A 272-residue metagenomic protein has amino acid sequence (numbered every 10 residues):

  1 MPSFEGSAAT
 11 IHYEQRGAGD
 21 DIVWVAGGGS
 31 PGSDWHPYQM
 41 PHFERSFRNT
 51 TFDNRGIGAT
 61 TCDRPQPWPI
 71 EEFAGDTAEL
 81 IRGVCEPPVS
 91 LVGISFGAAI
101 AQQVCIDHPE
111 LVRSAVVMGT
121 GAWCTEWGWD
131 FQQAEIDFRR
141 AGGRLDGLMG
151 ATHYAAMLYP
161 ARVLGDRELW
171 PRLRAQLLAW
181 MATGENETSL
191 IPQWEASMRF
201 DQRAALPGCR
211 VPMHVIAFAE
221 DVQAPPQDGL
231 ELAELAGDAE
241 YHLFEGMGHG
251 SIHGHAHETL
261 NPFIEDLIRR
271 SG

Functional and structural regions predicted by a protein language model:
G6-D63: Conserved HGGG/HGGXW glycine-rich cap/lid loop of the alpha/beta-hydrolase fold
T50-T51, R55-V92: Active-site loop/oxyanion-hole signature of alpha/beta-hydrolase fold enzymes
G93-G97, A101: Gly/Ala-rich beta-loop-alpha elbow adjacent to hydrolase catalytic centers
Q102, I106, R113-R144: Flexible "cap/lid" loop of the alpha/beta hydrolase fold
L148-A196, A204-A205: Conserved alpha/beta-hydrolase catalytic His-Asp/Glu region
C209, V215-A217: Short beta-strand/loop motif that positions the catalytic acidic residue of the alpha/beta-hydrolase fold
E220-A224: Acidic catalytic loop of the alpha/beta-hydrolase fold
A239-G272: Catalytic active-site module of serine/aspartate enzymes centered on a nucleophile-bearing elbow/loop
